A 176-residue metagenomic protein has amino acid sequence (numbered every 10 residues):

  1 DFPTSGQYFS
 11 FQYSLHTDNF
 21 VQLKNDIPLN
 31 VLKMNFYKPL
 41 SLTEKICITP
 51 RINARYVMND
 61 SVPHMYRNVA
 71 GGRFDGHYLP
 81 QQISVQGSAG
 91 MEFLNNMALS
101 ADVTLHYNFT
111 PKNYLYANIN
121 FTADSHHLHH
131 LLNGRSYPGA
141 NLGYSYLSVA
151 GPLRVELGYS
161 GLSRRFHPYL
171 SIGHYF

Functional and structural regions predicted by a protein language model:
F2-T110: C-terminal outer-membrane beta-barrel translocator/porin domains of Gram-negative envelope proteins and their
T4, T43, Y146-A150, G161-S163: A generic beta-sheet turn/junction motif
D18-I27, F93-S100, H129-Y137, G158-S171: Solvent-exposed loop/turn segments connecting transmembrane beta-strands in outer-membrane beta-barrel proteins
F20, N53-D60, H64-Y66, G71-G72 (+5 more regions): Outer-membrane beta-barrel domain signature
M34-K38, I52-A54, A101-Y107, L142-S148 (+3 more regions): Residues on the lipid-exposed face of transmembrane beta-strands in outer-membrane beta-barrel proteins
Q86-S88, G139, V155-E156: Short structured motifs
T104-P138: C-terminal hydrophobic structural anchor segments that stabilize assembly/packing rather than catalytic chemistry
Y114-N118, L153-G158: Conserved active-site loop/cleft motifs that coordinate metal ions or position small ligands
